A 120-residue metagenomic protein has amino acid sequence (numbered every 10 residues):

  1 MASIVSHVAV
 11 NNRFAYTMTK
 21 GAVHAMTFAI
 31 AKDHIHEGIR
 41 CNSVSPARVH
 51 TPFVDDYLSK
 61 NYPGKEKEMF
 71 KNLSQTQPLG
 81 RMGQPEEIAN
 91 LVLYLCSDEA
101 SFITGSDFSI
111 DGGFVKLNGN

Functional and structural regions predicted by a protein language model:
S3: Residue(s) in the substrate-gating loop at a strand-loop-helix junction that position the organic substrate next
V8, L93, T104-N120: Short C-terminal tail/terminal secondary-structure segment of NAD(P)H-dependent dehydrogenase/reductase domains
T19: Active-site helix of classical SDR
K32-H36, S101: Alpha-helical segment proximal to the catalytic Tyr-Lys
R40-H50, C96, S109-D111: Conserved SDR Rossmann-fold cofactor-binding beta-strand/turn motif
P46-D56, K60: Short, flexible catalytic-loop segment of classical short-chain dehydrogenase/reductase
S59-T76: A short C-terminal helix-loop "cap" of Rossmann-like NAD(P)-dependent dehydrogenase/epimerase domains
G64-K65, Q77-I88: A conserved structural motif in NAD(P)-dependent oxidoreductases
